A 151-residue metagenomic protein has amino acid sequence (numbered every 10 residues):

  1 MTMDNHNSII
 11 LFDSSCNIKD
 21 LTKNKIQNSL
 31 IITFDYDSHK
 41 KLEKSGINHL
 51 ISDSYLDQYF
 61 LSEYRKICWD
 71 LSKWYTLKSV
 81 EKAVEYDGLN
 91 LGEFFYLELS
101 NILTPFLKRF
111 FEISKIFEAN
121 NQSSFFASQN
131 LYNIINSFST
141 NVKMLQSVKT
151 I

Functional and structural regions predicted by a protein language model:
M1-I151: Catalytic-core helical/loop segments in enzymes performing group transfer/polymerization on anionic/lipid-linked
